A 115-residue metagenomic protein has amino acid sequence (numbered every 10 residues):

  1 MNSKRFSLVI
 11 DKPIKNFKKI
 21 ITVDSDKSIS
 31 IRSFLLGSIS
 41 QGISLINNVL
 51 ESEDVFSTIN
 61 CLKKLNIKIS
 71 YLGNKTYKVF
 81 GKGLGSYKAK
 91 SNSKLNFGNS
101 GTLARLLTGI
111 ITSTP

Functional and structural regions predicted by a protein language model:
M1-P115: Short, structured segments at the rim of ligand-binding sites
